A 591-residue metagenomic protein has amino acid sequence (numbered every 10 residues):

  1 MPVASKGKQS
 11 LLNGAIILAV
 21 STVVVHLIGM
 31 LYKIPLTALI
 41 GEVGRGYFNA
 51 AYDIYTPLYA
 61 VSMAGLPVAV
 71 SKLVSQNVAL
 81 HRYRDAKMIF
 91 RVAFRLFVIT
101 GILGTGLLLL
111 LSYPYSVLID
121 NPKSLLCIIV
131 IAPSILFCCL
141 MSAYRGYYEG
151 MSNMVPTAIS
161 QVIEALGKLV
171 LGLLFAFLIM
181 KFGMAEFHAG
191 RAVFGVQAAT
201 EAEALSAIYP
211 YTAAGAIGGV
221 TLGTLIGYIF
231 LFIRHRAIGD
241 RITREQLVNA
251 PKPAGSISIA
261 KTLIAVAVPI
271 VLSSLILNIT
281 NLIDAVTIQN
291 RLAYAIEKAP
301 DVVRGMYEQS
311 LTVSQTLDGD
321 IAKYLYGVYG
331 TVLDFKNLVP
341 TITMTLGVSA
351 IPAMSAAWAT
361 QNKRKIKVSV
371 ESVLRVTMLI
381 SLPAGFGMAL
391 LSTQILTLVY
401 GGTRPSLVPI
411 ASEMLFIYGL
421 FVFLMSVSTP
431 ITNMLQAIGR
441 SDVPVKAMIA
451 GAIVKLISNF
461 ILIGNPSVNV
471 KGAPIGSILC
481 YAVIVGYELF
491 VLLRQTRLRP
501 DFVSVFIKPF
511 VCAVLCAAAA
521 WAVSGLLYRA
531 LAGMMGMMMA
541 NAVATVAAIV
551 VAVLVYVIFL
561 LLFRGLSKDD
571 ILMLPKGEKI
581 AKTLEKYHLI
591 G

Functional and structural regions predicted by a protein language model:
M1-I28, R84, M88, A250-S274 (+1 more regions): N-terminal membrane topogenesis motif
P2, S524-G591: Membrane-proximal transmembrane or re-entrant/amphipathic helices at the cytosolic face
S10-V68, T105, I135, P269 (+1 more regions): Signature of the first transmembrane helix
T37-P57, S206-A214, S258-V266, Q289-K336 (+1 more regions): Interfacial/gating helices of multi-pass transporter permease domains
A64-A79, T343-T360: Helix-loop junctions and terminal segments of transmembrane helices in multi-pass membrane transport/translocation
Y113-V130, M388-V422, M535-M539: Interfacial segments at transmembrane-helix termini and the short loops linking adjacent helices
C139-Q161, L420-A450, I461: Membrane-interface junctions at transmembrane-helix termini in multi-pass inner-membrane proteins
V155, L166-I229, D442, A452-G486 (+3 more regions): Membrane-interface helix-loop junctions in multi-pass transport and translocation proteins
